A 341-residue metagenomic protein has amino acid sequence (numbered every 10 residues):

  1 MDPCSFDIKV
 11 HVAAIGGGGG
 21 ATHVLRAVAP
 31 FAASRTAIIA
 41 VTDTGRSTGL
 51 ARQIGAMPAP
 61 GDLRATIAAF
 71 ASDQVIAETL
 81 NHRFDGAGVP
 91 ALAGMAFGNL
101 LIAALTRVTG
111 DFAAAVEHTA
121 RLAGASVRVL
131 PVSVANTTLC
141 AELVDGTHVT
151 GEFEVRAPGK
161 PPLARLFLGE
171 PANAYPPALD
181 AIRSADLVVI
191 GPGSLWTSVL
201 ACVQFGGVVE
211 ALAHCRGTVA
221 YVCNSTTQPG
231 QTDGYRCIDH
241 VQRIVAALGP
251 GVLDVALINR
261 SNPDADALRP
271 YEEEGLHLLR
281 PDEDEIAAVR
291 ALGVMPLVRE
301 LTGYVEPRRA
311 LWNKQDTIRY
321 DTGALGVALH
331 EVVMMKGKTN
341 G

Functional and structural regions predicted by a protein language model:
D2, G234-G341: C-terminal functional extensions of proteins
D2-K9, R26-A32, T36-P58, P158-K160 (+5 more regions): Conserved phosphate- and dinucleotide-binding cores of soluble alpha/beta proteins, encompassing both enzyme active
A13-A14, V189-G191, A220-V222, L257: Structural motif
G20: Hydrophobic/small residue at the entry helix of a nucleotide-binding pocket
V41-G45, A135-T137, D145, S225-T227 (+2 more regions): Glycine-rich beta-alpha junction loops
T42-P161, D316, Y320, A324-M335: Electropositive, gly/pro-rich neighborhoods at or near active sites that engage anionic ligands
L166-L179: Glycine-rich oxoanion-binding loops at beta->alpha junctions
A185: An anion/phosphate-binding loop that grips the pyrophosphate of nucleotide cofactors and donors
